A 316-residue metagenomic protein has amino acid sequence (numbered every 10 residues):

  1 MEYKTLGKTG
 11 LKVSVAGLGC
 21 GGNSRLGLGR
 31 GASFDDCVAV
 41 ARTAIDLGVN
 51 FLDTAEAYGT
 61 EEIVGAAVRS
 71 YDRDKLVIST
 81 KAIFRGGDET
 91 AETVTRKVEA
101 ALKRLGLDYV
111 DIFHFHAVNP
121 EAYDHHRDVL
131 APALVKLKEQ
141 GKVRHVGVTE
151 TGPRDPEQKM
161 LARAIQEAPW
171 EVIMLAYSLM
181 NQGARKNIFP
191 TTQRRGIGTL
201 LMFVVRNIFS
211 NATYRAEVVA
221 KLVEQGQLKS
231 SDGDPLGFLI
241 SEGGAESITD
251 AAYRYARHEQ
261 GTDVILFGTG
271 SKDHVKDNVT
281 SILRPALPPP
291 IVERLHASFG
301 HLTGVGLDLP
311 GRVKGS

Functional and structural regions predicted by a protein language model:
M1-L11, G65-R69, V94-R104, N187-R194: Short amphipathic alpha-helices and their capping/turn segments at secondary-structure boundaries
M1-L76, A133: N-terminal binding-site loop/beta-alpha segment at the start of enzyme catalytic domains that lines or forms
L6, L18, A44, L52 (+10 more regions): Conserved, mostly hydrophobic/aromatic
C20-S33, V148-P153, P235-E242: Glycine-rich phosphate-binding "P-loop"
G21-N23, A55-A57, K81-R85, F115-V118 (+4 more regions): Active-site beta-loop-alpha junctions enriched in small/polar residues
G29, R42, D88-L179, G183-N187 (+2 more regions): Glycine/proline-rich, positively charged, aromatic-decorated active-site loop/lid region on the catalytic face
T43-I45, N187-S316: Structured C-terminal cap/extension of enzyme domains
S70-D72, R96, L130, R163-E167 (+3 more regions): Short, hinge-like loop/turn segments at secondary-structure boundaries
